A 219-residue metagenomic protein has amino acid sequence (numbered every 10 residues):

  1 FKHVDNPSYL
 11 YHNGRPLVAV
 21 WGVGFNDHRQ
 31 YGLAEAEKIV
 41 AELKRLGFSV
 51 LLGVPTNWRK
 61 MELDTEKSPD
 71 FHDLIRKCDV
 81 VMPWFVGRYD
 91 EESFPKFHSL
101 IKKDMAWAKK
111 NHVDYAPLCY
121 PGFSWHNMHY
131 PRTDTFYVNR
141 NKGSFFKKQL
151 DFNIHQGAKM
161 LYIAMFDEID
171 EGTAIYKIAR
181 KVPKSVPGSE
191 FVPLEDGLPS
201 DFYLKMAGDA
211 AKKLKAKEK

Functional and structural regions predicted by a protein language model:
F1-K219: Glycan-processing catalytic domains of CAZymes
